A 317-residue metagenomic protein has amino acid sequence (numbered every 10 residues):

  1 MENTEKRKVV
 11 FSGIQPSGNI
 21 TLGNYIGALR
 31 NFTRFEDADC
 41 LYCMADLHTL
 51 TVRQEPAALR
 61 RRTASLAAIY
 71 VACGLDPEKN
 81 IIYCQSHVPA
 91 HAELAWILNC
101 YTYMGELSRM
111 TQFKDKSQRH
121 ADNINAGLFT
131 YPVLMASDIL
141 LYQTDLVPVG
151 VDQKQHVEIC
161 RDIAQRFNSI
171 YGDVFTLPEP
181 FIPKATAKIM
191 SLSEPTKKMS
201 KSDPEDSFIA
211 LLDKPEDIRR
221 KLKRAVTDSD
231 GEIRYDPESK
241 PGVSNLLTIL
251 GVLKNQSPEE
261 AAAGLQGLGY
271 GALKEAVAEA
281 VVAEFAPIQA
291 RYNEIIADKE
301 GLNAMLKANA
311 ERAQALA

Functional and structural regions predicted by a protein language model:
E2-S137, A283, N293: N-terminal Rossmann-like or analogous alpha/beta NTP/dinucleotide-binding catalytic cores that position adenine
I14-P16, D46-H48, D145-L146, D203 (+1 more regions): Short, histidine-centered active-site or binding-site loop motifs used for metal coordination, general acid-base
L22-N24, Q155, R161-A317: Conserved nucleotide- and phosphate/pyrophosphate-binding catalytic cores in adenylate/nucleotidyl-handling enzymes
D46-L47, A136-L140, P195, V252-N255: Short connector loops/turns at beta-strand edges and beta->alpha or beta->beta junctions
E55-P56, V147-G150, I233: Short, polar/flexible loop-turn hinges at active-site or ligand-entry regions and domain interfaces
M104-S108, L141-P148, V252-A261: Short helix-capping/linker segments at secondary-structure and domain boundaries
Q112-F167, Y171, S191: Internal, conserved structured core segments that host functional sites
